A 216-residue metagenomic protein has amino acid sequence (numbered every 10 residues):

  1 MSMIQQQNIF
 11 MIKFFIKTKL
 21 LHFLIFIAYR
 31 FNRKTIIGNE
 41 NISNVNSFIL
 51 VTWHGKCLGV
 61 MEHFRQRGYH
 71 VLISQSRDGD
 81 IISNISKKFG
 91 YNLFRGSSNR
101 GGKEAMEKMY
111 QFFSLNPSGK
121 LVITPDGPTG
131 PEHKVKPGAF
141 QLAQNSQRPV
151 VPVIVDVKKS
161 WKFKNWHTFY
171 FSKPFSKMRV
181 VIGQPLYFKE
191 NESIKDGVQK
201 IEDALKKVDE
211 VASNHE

Functional and structural regions predicted by a protein language model:
I4-F23, R67, K88, E107-E216: Non-catalytic C-terminal accessory region of glycerolipid acyltransferases and related lyso-lipid remodeling enzymes
F23-S47, H54-G59: A short, well-structured juxtamembrane/interface segment
T35, N92-F94, V181: General small-molecule cofactor/ligand-binding pocket signal
I42, M61, S83, Y110 (+1 more regions): Short amphipathic alpha-helical segments and helix-helix/interface helices
V45-V51, S118-L121: Pre-Walker A (Motif I) flank of P-loop NTPase domains
S47-G101, S146, K162: Catalytic core of membrane glycerolipid acyltransferases/transacylases, capturing the structured, soluble-facing
E104: Surface-exposed acidic loop/strand-edge motifs in secreted or periplasmic proteins that form small linear binding
